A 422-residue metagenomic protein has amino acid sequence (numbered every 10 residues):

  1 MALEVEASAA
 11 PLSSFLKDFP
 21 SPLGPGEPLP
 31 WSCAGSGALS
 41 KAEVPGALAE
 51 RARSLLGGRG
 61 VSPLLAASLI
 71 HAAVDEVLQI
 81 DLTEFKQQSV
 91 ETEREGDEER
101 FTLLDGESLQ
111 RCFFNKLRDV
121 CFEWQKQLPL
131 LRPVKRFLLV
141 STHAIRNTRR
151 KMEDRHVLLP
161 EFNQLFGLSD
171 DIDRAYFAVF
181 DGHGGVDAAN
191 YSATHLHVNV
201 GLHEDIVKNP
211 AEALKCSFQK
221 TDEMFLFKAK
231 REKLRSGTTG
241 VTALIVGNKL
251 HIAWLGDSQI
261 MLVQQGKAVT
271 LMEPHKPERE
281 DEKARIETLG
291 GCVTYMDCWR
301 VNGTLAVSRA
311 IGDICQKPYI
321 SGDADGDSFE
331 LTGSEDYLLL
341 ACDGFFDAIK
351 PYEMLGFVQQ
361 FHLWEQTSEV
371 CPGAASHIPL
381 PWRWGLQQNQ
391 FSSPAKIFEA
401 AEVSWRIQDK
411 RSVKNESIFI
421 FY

Functional and structural regions predicted by a protein language model:
M1-Y422: PP2C/PPM-type serine/threonine phosphatase catalytic domain
